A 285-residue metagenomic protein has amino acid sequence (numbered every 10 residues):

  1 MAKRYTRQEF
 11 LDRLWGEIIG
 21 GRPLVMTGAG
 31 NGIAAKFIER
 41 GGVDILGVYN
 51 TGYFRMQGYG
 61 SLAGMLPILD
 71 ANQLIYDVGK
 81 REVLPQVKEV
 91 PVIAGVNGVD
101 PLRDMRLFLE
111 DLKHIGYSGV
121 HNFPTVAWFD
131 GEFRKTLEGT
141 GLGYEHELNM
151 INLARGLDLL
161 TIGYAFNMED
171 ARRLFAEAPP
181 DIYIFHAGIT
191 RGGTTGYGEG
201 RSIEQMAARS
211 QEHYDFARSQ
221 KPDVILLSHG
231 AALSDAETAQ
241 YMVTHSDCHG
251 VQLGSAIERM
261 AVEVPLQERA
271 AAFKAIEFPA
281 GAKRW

Functional and structural regions predicted by a protein language model:
M1-G28, K36-R40, R81-E89, F278 (+1 more regions): N-terminal amphipathic alpha-helix/helix-capping segment at the start of soluble metabolic enzymes
L11-M26, Q86-N97, L153-Y164, H213-A231: Short beta-strand/loop segments at the ligand-binding rim of alpha/beta enzyme cores
N31-G41, L102-D111, M168-A178, A231-C248: Catalytic cores of alpha/beta
A34, G41-I45, L62-Y144: Active-site beta->alpha loop and helix N-cap motifs at the rims of alpha/beta catalytic domains
I45-Q57, I115-G131, D181-Y197, H245-R269: Glycine-rich phosphate-binding active-site loops on the catalytic face of alpha/beta enzymes
G58-I68, E132, T195-M206, A256-W285: C-terminal helical cap(s) of enzyme catalytic domains, especially alpha/beta-barrels
D104-S210, S219-K221: Conserved anion-binding
I182, Q211-V251: Active-site/ligand-binding-proximal alpha/beta "capping" segment
